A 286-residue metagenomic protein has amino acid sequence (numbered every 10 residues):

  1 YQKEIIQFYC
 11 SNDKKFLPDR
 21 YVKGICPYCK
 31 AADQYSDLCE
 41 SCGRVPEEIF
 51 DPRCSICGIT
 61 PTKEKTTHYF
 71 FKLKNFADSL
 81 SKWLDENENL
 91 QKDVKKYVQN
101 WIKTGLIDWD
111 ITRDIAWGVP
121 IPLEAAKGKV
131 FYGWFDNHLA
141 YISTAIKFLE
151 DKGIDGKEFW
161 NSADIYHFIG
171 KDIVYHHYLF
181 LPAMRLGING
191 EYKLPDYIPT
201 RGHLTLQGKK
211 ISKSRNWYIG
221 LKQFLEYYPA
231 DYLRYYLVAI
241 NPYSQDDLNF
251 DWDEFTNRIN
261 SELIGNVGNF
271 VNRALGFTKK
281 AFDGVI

Functional and structural regions predicted by a protein language model:
Y1-F70: Cys/His-rich short segments
C29, L38, R53-K280: Structured secondary-structure scaffolds
K280-I286: Glycine-rich cofactor-pocket loops
